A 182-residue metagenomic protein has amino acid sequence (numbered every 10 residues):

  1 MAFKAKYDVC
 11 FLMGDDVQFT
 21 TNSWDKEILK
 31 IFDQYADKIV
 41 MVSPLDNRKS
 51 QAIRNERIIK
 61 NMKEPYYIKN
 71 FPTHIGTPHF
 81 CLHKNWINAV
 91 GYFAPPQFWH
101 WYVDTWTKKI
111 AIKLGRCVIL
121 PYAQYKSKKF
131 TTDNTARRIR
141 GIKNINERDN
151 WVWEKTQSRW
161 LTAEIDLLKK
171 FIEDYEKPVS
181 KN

Functional and structural regions predicted by a protein language model:
M1-K4, K108: Short, conserved alpha-helix that lines the donor NDP-sugar binding/gating region of sugar-transfer enzymes
A5-D8, D37: Active-site acidic short loop of glycosyltransferases
Y7, P78-G91: Conserved nucleotide-sugar donor-binding and metal-coordinating catalytic region shared by glycosyltransferases
Y7-Q18: Short beta-strand-to-loop acidic/aromatic patch adjacent to the donor-nucleotide binding site
Q18-T20, W106: A short, conserved beta-strand element in the Rossmann-like catalytic core that flanks the donor/metal-binding loop
N22-M41: Conserved donor-nucleotide/metal-binding helix-loop-beta segment in metal-dependent transferases, i.e., the alpha-helix
V40-T73: Short beta-strand-to-loop element that shapes/binds the nucleotide-sugar donor at the catalytic cleft/hinge
Q97-N182: C-terminal catalytic/acceptor-binding lobe
